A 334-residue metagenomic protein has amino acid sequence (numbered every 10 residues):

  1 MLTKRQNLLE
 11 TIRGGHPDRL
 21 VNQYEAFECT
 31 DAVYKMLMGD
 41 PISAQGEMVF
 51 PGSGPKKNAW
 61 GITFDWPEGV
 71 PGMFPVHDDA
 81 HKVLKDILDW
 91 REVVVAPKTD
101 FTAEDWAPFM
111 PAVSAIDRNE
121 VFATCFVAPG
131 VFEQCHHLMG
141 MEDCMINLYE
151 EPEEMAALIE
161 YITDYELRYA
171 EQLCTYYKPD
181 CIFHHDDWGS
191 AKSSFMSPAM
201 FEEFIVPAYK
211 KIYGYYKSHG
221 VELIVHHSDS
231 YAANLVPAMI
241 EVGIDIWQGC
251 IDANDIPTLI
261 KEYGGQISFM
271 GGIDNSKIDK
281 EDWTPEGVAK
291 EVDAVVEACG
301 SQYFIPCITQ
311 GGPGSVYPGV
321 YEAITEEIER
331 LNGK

Functional and structural regions predicted by a protein language model:
M1-F27, A32, K57, V95-K334: Active-site loop segments of alpha/beta catalytic cores
T3, I42, N58-G61, D78: Residue-level detector of functionally special positions within alpha-helical transmembrane segments of multi-pass
G14, M38, Q45, P51-S53 (+3 more regions): Feature targets compositionally biased, intrinsically disordered low-complexity regions with long contiguous runs
Q23-A59: N-terminal accessory/capping or targeting/presequence segment of soluble
P71-V113: A gly/proline- and charged-residue-enriched helix-loop-helix capping module
